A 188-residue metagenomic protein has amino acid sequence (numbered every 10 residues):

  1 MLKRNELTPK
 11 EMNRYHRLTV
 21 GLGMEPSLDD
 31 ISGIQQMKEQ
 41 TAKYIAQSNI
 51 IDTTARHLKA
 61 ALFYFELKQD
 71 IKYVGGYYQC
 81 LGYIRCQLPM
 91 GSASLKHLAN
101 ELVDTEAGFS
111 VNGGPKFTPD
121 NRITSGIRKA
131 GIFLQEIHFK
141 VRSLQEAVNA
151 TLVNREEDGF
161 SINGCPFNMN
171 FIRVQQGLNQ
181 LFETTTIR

Functional and structural regions predicted by a protein language model:
M1-R188: Conserved catalytic cores and adjacent C-terminal regulatory segments of lipid-metabolizing esterases/lipases
